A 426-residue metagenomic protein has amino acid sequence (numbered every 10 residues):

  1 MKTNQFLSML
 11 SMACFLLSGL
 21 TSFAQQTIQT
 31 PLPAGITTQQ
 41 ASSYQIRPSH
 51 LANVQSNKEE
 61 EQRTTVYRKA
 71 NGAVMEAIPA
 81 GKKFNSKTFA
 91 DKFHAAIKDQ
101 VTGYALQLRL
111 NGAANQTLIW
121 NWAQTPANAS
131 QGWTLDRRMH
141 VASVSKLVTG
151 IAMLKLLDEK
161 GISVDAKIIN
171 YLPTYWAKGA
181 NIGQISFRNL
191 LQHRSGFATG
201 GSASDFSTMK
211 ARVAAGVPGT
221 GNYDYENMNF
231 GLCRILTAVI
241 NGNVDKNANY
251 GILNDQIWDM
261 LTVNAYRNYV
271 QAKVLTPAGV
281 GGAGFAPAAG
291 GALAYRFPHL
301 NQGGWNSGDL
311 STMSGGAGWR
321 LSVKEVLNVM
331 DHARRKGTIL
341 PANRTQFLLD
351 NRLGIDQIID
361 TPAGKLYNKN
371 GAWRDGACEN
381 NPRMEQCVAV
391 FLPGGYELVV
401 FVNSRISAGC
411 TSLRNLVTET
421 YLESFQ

Functional and structural regions predicted by a protein language model:
M1-L10: Bacterial N-terminal signal peptides that target proteins for export
L10-S22: Bacterial N-terminal signal peptides
Q25-W120, I240-N241, A248-N249, W258 (+1 more regions): Catalytic loop of the DD-peptidase/beta-lactamase superfamily, centered on the K-T-G motif and neighboring
K87, D91, G150-L154, A166 (+8 more regions): Solvent-exposed, polar/charged alpha-helical surfaces in well-ordered, non-transmembrane soluble domains, broadly
T102, I119, N128-N189, A215-M228 (+1 more regions): Short active-site loop at a secondary-structure junction that contains or immediately precedes the catalytic residue(s)
N111, T125, S195-G196, R405: Solvent-exposed coil/turn segments that connect beta secondary-structure elements in extracytoplasmic/periplasmic
P126, K178-N381: Short, surface-exposed loop or secondary-structure junction motifs that flank catalytic or metal-binding residues
P126-T134, C410-L416: A short, polar/charged loop-to-alpha-helix boundary motif
